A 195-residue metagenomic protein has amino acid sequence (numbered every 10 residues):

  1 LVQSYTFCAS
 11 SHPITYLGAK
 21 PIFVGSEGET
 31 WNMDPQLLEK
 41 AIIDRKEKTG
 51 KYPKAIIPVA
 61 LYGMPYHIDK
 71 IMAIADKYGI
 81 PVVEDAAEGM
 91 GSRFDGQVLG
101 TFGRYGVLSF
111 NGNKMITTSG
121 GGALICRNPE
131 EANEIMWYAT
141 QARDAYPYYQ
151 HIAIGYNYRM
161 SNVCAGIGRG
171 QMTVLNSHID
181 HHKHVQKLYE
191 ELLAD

Functional and structural regions predicted by a protein language model:
L1-L61, P65-K77, P81-A86, R93: PLP-dependent aminotransferase-like
Y5, E29, M33, Q97 (+2 more regions): Residues at secondary-structure transition points
T6, S10, T30, T101 (+2 more regions): Ser/Thr-centric signal marking residues that sit in or immediately flank functional binding/regulatory motifs
K40-A41, V98-F102: Short, hinge-like loop/turn segments at secondary-structure boundaries
P53, K77-G79, Q97, G121 (+1 more regions): A generic hydrophobic-helix recognition signal that picks specific residues within alpha-helical hydrophobic
G89-D95, F102-D195: Active-site region of PLP-dependent enzymes
